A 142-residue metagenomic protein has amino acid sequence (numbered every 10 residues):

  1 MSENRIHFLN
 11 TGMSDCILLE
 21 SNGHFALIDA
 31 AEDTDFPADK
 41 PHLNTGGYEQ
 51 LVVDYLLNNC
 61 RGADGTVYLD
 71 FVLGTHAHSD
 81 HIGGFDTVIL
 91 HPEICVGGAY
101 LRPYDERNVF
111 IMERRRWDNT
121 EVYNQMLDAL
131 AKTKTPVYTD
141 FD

Functional and structural regions predicted by a protein language model:
M1-G65: Conserved beta-strand hairpin/beta-sheet module of binuclear metal-dependent hydrolase folds, prominently
M1-R5, T11, Y55-N58, A63-F71 (+1 more regions): Flexible, acidic/histidine-containing loops and adjacent segments that form or flank the divalent-metal
D29, G74, R102: Conserved beta-strand segments of the P-loop GTPase G domain that flank and frequently precede/overlap
H76-H81: Histidine-centered divalent metal-coordination motifs
